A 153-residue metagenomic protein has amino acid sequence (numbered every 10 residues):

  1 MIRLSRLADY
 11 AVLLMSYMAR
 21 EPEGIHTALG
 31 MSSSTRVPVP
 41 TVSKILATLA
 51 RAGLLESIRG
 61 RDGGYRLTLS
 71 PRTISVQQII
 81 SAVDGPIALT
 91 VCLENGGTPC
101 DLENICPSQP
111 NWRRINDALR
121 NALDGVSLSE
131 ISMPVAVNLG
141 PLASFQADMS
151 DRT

Functional and structural regions predicted by a protein language model:
I2-R6, Y10-V37, E56: N-terminal helix-turn-helix DNA-binding core of bacterial DNA-binding proteins
M15, L46-A47: Short, hydrophobic-biased segments on the C-terminal half of alpha helices that form "recognition helices"
S33, A50-R51: Alpha-helical residues within the helix-turn-helix
R51-L54, A82: Residue cluster at the C-terminal edge of the helix-turn-helix DNA-binding motif
G53-T68: Beta-hairpin "wing" of winged helix-turn-helix
V76, E94-T153: C-terminal regulatory/oligomerization modules of transcriptional regulators
